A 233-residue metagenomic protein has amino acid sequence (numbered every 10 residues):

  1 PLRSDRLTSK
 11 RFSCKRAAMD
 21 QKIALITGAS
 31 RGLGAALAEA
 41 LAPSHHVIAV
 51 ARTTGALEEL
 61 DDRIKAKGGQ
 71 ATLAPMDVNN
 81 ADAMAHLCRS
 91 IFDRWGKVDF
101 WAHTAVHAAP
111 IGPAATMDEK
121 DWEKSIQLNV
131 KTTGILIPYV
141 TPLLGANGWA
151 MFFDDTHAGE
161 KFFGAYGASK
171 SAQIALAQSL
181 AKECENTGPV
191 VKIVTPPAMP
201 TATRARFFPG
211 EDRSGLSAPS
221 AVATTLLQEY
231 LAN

Functional and structural regions predicted by a protein language model:
S30-R31: Conserved glycine-rich cofactor-binding loop
S44-E59: Conserved glycine-rich Rossmann-like NAD(P)H-binding loop of the short-chain dehydrogenase/reductase
K67-N80: Rossmann-fold cofactor-recognition segment
V106-H107, N147-N186, T195-A198: Catalytic loop of short-chain dehydrogenase/reductase
G112-A114, D118-E123: Substrate-binding pocket helix/loop in short-chain dehydrogenase/reductase
I137-P138, Q178: A short, exposed helix-loop element centered on a Lys and neighboring polar residues
N186-P189, I193-P197, T201, P209-N233: C-terminal helical subdomain
